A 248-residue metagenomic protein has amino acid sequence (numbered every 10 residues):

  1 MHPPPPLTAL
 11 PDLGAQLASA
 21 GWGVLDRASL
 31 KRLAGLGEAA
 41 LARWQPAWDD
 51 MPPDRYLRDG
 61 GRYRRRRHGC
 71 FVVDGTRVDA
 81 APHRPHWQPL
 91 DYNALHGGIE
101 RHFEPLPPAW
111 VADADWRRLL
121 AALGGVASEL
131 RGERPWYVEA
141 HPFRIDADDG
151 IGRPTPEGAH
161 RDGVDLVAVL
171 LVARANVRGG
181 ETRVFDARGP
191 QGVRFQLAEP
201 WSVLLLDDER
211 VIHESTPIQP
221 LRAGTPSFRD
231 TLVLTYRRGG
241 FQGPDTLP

Functional and structural regions predicted by a protein language model:
M1-L90: N-terminal auxiliary "cap/dimerization" subdomain that precedes the catalytic jelly-roll/cupin core of mononuclear
A18-D26, L95-P107, G180: Glycine-rich, often proline-containing surface loops adjacent to acidic residues and nearby aromatics that form
V24, C70, P142, V167-V169 (+2 more regions): Conserved hydrophobic/aromatic beta-strand scaffold that supports enzyme active sites
A28, V73-T76, H141-F143, L171 (+2 more regions): Structured loops at beta-to-helix junctions and adjacent beta-edge loops in soluble globular domains
K31, D146, R174, I212 (+1 more regions): Short loop/turn segments at secondary-structure transitions that flank enzyme active sites
V72-E139: Signature of the catalytic double-stranded beta-helix
L130-E199: Catalytic core of non-heme Fe(II) oxygenases with the double-stranded beta-helix
E181-P248: Catalytic core of Fe(II)/2-oxoglutarate
